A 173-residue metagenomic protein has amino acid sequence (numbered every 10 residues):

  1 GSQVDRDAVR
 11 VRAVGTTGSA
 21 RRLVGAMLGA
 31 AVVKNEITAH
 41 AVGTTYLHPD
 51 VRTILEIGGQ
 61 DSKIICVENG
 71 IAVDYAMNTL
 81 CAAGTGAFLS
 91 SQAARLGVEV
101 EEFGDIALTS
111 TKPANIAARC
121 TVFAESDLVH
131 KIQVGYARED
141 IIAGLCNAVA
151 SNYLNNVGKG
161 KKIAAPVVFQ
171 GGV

Functional and structural regions predicted by a protein language model:
G1-K34: N-terminal glycine/serine-rich phosphate-binding loop of ATP-dependent small-molecule kinases, especially carbohydrate
G1-R12, Y153-A165: Phosphate/pyrophosphate-binding loops at sites that engage ATP/ADP/AMP, CoA/4′-phosphopantetheine, polyphosphate
T17-A20, K159-V173: Glycine-rich phosphate-binding loops at beta-strand->alpha-helix junctions
K34-H48, I54: Active-site cofactor/substrate anionic-group-binding motifs, chiefly glycine- and Lys/Arg-rich phosphate-binding loops
V51-I71: Gly/Thr-rich phosphate-binding beta-strand-loop-beta motif of the actin/hexokinase/Hsp70
N69-K112: Glycine-rich phosphate-binding loop plus the immediately following alpha-helix
S126-N155: Adenine-nucleotide phosphate-binding core of ATP-dependent small-molecule kinases
